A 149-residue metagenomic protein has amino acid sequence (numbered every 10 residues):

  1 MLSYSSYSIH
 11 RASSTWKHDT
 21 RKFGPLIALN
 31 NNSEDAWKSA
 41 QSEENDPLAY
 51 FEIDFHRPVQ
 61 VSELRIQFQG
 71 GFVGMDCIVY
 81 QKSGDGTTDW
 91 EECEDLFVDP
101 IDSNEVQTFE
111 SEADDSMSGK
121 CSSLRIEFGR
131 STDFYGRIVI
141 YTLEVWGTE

Functional and structural regions predicted by a protein language model:
M1-H56, Q69, E149: Disordered, acidic Ser/Thr/Pro-rich linker "stalks" and the adjacent N-terminal cap of the next globular domain
K17, N31, P47, E91 (+2 more regions): Non-catalytic membrane-recruitment/adaptor modules and adjacent regulatory linkers in eukaryotic signaling/cytoskeletal
F23-G24, R65-Q67, C77-Y80, E94-D95 (+1 more regions): Short coil/turn segments at secondary-structure boundaries
F51-F55, V61-I66, Q107-T148: Hydrophobic/aromatic beta-strand segments within beta-rich folds
F68, Q81-S83, G147: Residue-level signal for short segments within beta-strands and strand-turn junctions of well-structured beta-sheet
V73-G86: Short, surface-exposed beta-strand/strand-loop-strand elements in extracellular ectodomains
S83-T87, T132, E149: Solvent-exposed strand-loop boundary residues in beta-sheet-rich modules
D89-A113: Extracellular carbohydrate recognition and processing domains and analogous Trp-centered ligand-binding platforms
